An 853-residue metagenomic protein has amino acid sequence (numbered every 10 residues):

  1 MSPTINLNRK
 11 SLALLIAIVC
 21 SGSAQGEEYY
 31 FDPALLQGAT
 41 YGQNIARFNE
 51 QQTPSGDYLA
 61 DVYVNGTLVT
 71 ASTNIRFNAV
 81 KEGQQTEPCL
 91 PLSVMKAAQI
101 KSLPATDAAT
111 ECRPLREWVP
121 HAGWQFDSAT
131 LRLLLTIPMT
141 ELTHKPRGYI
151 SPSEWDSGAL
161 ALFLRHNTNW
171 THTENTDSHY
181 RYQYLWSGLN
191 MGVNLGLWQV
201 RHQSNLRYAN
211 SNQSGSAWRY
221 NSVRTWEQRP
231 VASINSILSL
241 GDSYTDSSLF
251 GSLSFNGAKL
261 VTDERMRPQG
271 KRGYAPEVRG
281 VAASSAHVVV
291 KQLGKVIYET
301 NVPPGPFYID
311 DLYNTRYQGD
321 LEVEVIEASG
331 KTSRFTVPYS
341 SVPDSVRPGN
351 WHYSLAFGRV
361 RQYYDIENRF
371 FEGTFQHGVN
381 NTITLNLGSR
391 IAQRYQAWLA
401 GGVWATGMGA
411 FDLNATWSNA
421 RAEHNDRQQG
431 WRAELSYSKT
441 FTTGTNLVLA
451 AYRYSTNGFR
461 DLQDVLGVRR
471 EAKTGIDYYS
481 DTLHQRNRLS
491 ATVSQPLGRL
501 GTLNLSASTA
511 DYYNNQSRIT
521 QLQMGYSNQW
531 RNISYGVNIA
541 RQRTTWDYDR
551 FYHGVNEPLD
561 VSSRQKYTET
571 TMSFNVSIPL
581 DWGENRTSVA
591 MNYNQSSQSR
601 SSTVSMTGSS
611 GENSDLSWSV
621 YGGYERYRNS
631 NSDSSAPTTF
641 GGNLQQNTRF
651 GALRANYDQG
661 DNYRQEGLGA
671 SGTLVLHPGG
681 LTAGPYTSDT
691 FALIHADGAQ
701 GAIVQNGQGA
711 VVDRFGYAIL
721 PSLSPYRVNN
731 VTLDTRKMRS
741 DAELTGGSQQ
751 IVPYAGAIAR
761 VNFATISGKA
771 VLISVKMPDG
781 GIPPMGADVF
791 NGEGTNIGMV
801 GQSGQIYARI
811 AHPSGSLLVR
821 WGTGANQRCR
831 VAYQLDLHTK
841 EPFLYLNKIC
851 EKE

Functional and structural regions predicted by a protein language model:
S2-C20, A24-R272, Y593-V675: Post-signal-peptide, soluble extracytosolic/periplasmic N-terminal scaffold domains of envelope/secretory systems
P54-F77, G698-Q708, D779-E793: Short, ordered, surface-exposed loop/turn motifs in non-cytosolic proteins
V62, V278-G280, A692-A696, K769-P778: A short, amphipathic beta-strand motif
N74, G709-Y717, G794-S803: Short, acidic Ser/Thr/Gly-rich low-complexity loop/linker segments typical of extracellular and cell-surface proteins
K81-L90, L312-Q318, Y717-E743, A755 (+1 more regions): Short Pro-Gly-centered beta-turn/loop motif in secreted/extracellular proteins
R132-T136, P343-V346, G747-S767, Y833-E853: Extracellular beta-sheet/turn segments enriched in Thr/Pro/Gly and aliphatic residues
W155, Q183-G196, W218-A232, E367-S389 (+10 more regions): Feature captures outer-membrane beta-barrel proteins of Gram-negative bacteria and organelles
G158-S178, W198-N210, L238-D242, H352-R361 (+15 more regions): Transmembrane beta-strand segments that form the barrel wall of outer-membrane beta-barrel proteins
